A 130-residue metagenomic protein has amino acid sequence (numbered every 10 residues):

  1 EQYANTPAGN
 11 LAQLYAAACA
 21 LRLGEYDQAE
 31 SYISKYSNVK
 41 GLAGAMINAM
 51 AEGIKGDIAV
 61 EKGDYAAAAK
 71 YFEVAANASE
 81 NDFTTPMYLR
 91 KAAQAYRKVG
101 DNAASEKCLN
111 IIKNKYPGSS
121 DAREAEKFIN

Functional and structural regions predicted by a protein language model:
Q2-G9, L23, S37-N48, A76-T85 (+1 more regions): Short solvent-exposed coil/turn linkers within tandem alpha-helical repeat scaffolds
